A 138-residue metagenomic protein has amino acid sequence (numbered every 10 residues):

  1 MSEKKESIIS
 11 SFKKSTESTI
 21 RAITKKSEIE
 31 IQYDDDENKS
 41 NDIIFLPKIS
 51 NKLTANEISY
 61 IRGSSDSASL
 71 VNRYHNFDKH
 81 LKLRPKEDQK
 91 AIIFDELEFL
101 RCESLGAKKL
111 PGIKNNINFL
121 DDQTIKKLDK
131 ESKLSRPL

Functional and structural regions predicted by a protein language model:
M1-L138: Basic/hydrophobic alpha-helical interface regions
